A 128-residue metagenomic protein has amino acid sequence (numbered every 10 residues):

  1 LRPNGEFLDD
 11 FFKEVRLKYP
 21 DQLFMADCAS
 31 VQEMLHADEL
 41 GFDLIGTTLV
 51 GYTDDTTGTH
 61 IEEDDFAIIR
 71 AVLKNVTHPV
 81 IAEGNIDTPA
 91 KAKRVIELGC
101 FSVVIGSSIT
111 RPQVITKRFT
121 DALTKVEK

Functional and structural regions predicted by a protein language model:
L1-K18, V31-H36, T53-L73, P89-K93 (+1 more regions): Active-site-adjacent beta->alpha loops and helix N-cap segments on the catalytic face of soluble alpha/beta enzymes
K13, D43, R70, N75-V76 (+3 more regions): Generic alpha-helical hydrophobic packing signal
R16-A29, K74-E83: Short beta-strand/loop segments at the ligand-binding rim of alpha/beta enzyme cores
Q22-L23, T59, G106: Flexible, glycine/proline-enriched loop segments at strand-loop-helix junctions that form or flank small-ligand binding
S30-G41, A82, I86-I105: Catalytic cores of alpha/beta
D43-V50: Non-cysteine beta-strand/loop elements that form the S-adenosyl-L-methionine
A122-K128: Extended, intrinsically disordered, low-complexity segments
